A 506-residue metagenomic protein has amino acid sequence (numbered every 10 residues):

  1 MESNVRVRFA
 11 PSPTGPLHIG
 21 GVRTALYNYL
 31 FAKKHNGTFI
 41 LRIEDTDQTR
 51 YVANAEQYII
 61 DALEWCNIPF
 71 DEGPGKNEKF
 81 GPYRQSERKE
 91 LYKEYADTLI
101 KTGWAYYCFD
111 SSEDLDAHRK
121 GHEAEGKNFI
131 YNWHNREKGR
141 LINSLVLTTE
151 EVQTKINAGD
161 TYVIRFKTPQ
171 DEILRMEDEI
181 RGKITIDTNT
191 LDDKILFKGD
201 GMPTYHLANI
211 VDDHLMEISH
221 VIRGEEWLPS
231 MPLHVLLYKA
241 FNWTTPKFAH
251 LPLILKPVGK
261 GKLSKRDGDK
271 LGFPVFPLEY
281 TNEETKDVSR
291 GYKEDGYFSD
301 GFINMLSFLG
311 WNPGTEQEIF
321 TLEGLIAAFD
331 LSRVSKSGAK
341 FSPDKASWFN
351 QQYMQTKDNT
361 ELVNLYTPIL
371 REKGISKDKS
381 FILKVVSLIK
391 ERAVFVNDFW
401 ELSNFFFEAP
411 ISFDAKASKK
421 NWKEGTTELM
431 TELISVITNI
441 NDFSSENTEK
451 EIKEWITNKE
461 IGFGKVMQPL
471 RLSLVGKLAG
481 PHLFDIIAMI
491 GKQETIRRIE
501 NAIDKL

Functional and structural regions predicted by a protein language model:
M1-N128, P229-A240, G301: N-terminal Rossmann-like or analogous alpha/beta NTP/dinucleotide-binding catalytic cores that position adenine
E2-V5, K34, L207-I210, P274-Y280: Active-site-adjacent bridging/hinge elements
V7-P13, I40-D45, M216-V221, E284-S289 (+2 more regions): Glycine- and acidic
N28, I59, L99, G103 (+8 more regions): Residue-level signal for inorganic ion chemistry
D61-E64, D97, N304-S307, A327 (+1 more regions): Generic alpha-helical structural context detector
Y107, S111-D267, P274, V288 (+1 more regions): Active-site cores that bind ATP or allylic diphosphates and position pyrophosphate for catalysis
N242-F413, V475-L506: Catalytic adenosine-cofactor/nucleotide-binding cores of aminoacyl-tRNA synthetases and other
S418-A479: C-terminal accessory/binding modules appended to enzymatic or scaffolding proteins
